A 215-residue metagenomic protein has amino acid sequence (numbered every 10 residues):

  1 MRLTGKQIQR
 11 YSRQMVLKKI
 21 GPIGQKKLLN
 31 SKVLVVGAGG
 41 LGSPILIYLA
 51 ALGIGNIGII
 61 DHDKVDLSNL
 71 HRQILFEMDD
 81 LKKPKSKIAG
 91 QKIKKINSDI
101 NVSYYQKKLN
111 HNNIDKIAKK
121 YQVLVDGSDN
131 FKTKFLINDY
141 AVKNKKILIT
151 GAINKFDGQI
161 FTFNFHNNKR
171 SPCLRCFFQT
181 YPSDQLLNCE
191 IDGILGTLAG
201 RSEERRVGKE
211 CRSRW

Functional and structural regions predicted by a protein language model:
M1-R212: Adenine nucleotide-associated cytosolic modules
